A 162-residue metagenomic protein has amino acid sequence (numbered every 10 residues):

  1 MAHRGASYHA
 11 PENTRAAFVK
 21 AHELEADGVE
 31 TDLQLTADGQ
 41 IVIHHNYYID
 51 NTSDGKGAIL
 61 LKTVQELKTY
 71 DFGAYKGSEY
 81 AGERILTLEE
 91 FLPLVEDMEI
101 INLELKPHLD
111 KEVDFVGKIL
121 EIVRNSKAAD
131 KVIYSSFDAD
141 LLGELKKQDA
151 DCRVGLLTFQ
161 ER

Functional and structural regions predicted by a protein language model:
M1-R162: Phosphate-group recognition and catalysis centered on beta-loop-alpha active-site segments
